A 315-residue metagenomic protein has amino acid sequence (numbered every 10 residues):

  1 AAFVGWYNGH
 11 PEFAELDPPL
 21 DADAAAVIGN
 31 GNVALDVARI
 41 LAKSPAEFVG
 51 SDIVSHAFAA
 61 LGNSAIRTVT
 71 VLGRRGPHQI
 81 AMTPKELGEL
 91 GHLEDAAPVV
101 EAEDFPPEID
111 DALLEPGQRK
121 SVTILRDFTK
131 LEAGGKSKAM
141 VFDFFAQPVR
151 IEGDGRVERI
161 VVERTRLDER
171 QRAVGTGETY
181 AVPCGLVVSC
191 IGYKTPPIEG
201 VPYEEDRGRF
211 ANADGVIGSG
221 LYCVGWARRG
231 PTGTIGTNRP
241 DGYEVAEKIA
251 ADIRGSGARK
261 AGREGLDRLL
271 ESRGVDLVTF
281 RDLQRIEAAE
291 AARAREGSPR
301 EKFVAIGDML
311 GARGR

Functional and structural regions predicted by a protein language model:
A1-A14, I151, R156, D168-R229: FAD-site-proximal beta/loop scaffold in flavoenzymes
A1-N63, E205-G215: Glycine-rich dinucleotide-binding loop and its adjacent helix/turn
V27, V162, S189: Redox-cofactor binding/interface segments in oxidoreductases and associated redox assembly factors
G31, R75, A227: Residue-level signal for short, function-critical loop segments
L35, R39-V174, A213, I249 (+3 more regions): Dinucleotide-binding/catalytic capping subdomain of oxidoreductase cores
V216-R315: C-terminal, flexible cofactor-proximal segment of oxidoreductases
